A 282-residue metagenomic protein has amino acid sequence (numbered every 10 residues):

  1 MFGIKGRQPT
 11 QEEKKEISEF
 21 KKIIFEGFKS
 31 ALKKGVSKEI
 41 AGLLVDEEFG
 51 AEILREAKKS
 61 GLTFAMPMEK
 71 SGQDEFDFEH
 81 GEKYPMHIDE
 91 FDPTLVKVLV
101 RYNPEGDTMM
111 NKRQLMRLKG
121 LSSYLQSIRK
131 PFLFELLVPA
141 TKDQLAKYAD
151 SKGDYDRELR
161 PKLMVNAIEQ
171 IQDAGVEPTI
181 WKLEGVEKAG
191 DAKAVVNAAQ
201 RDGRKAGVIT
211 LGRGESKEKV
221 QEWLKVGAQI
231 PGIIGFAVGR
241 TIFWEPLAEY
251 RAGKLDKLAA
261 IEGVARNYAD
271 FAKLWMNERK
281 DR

Functional and structural regions predicted by a protein language model:
M1-M110, E177, A206, E218-I234 (+1 more regions): Alpha/beta catalytic barrel-like cores
I23, M86, M116-S127, N166-Q170 (+5 more regions): Alpha-helical scaffolding segments of alpha/beta enzyme cores, especially the outer helices of TIM-barrel or partial
G42-D46, T94-R101, D107-R113, D156-L163 (+2 more regions): Catalytic beta/alpha-barrel core
E52, F76, P104-Y124, G185-Q200 (+2 more regions): Active-site-adjacent beta->alpha loops and helix N-cap segments on the catalytic face of soluble alpha/beta enzymes
G61-F64, I128-F132, D202-S216: Short beta-strand/loop segments at the ligand-binding rim of alpha/beta enzyme cores
Y102, A140-A146, D156, G185 (+3 more regions): Domain-level signal for soluble alpha/beta catalytic cores
Q114-Q170, A174: Conserved anion-binding
E135, W181, G239: Conserved, mostly hydrophobic/aromatic
